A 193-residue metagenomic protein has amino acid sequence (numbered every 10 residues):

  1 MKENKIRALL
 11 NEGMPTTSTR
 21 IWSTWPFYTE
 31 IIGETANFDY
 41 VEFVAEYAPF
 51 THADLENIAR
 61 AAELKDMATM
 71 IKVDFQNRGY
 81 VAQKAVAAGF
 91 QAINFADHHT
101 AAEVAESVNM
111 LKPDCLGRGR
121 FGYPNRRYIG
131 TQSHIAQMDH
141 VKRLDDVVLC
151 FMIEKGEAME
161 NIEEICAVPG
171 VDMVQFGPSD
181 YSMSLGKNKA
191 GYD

Functional and structural regions predicted by a protein language model:
M1-D193: Expand to "…catalyze enediolate/carbanion chemistry for C-C bond making/breaking, isomerization, decarboxylation
